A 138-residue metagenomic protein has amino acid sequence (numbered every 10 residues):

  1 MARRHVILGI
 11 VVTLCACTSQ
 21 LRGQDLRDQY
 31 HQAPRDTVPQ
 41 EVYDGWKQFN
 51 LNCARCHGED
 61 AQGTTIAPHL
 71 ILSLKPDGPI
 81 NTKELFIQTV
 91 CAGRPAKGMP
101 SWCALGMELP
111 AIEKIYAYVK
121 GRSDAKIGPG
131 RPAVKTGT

Functional and structural regions predicted by a protein language model:
M1-R4: Positively charged n-region of N-terminal signal peptides that target proteins for export
V6-L14: Sec-dependent N-terminal signal peptides
Q24-R35, P39, N50-L51, P100-T138: Flexible coil segments in periplasmic/lumen-exposed cytochrome c-class electron-transfer proteins
R35-D36, V42-D44, E59-C91, S101: Gly/Gly-Pro-rich "capping" loops immediately C-terminal to redox-active cysteine motifs in periplasmic/lumenal
E41, F49-R55, D60, L74 (+1 more regions): Short pre-active-site segment immediately N-terminal to redox-active cysteine/selenocysteine motifs in thiol-based
N50-C53, A67, A96: Disulfide-stabilized extracellular ectodomain repeats and their linkers
H57, C91, V119-S123: Protein kinase-like catalytic domain
